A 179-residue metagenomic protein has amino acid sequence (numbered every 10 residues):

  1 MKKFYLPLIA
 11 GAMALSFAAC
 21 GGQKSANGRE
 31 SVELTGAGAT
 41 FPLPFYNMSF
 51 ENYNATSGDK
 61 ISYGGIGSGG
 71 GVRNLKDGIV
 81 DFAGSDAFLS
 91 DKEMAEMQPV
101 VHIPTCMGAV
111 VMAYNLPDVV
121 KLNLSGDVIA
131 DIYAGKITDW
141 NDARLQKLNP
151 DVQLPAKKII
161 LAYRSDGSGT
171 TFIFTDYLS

Functional and structural regions predicted by a protein language model:
M1-E33: Short, low-complexity disordered leader/linker segments with a strong preference for bacterial N-terminal type II
C20-S179: Flexible loop/hinge segments at secondary-structure junctions
